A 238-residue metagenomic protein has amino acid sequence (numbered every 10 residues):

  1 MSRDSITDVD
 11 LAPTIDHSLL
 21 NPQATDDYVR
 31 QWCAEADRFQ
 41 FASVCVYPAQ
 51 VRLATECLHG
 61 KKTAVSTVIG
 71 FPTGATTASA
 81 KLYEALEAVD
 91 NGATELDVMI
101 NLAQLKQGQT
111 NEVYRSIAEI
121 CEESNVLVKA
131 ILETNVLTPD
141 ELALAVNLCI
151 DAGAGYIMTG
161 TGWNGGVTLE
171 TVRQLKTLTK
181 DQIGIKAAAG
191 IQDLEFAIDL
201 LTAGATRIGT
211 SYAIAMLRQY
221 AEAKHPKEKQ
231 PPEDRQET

Functional and structural regions predicted by a protein language model:
M1-A34, R173-I185, I191-T238: Alpha/beta catalytic cores of nucleotide-metabolism and tRNA/nucleoside-modifying enzymes
M1-N91, L144, L148: Conserved N-terminal beta1-alpha1 strand-loop-helix module at the mouth
V29, C33, V51-R52, A85-L86 (+5 more regions): Generic structural signal for well-ordered alpha-helices, preferentially at hydrophobic/aromatic core positions
C33, D37-L53, I69-T73, L96-Y114 (+1 more regions): Glycine-rich, proline-tolerant flexible connector loops at the mouths of alpha/beta enzymes
Q40-A42, K61-V65, G92-T94, S124-V128 (+3 more regions): Short, well-ordered coil/turn segments that N-cap beta-strands
P48, R52-T73, T110-V136, G166-D193 (+1 more regions): Alpha-helix-loop-beta-strand connector modules within alpha/beta enzyme cores
T55, T76-E87, L137-L148, R173-T177 (+2 more regions): Catalytic cores of alpha/beta
T67-P72, D90-L105, D151-T168, A187-H225: Glycine-rich phosphate-binding active-site loops on the catalytic face of alpha/beta enzymes
